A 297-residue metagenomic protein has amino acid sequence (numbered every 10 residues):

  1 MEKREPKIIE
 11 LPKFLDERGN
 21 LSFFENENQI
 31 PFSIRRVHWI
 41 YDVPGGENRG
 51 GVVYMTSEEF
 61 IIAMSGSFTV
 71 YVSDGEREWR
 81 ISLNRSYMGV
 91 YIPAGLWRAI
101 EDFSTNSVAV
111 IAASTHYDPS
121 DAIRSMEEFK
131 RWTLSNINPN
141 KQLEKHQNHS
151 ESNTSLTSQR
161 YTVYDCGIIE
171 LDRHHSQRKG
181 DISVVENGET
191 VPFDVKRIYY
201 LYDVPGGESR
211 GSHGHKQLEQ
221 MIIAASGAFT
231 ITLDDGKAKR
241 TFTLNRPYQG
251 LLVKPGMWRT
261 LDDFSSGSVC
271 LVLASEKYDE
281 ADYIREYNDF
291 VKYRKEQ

Functional and structural regions predicted by a protein language model:
M1-M88, T105-V108, A112, Y117-Q249 (+3 more regions): Non-catalytic, conserved peripheral segments adjacent to functional cores
R85-V90, G95-D102, R246-L252, G256-D263: Well-ordered alpha/beta subsegment
L96, A113-H116, M257, A274-K277: Short, flexible active-site-adjacent loop segments at beta-strand->alpha-helix junctions, enriched in small/polar
